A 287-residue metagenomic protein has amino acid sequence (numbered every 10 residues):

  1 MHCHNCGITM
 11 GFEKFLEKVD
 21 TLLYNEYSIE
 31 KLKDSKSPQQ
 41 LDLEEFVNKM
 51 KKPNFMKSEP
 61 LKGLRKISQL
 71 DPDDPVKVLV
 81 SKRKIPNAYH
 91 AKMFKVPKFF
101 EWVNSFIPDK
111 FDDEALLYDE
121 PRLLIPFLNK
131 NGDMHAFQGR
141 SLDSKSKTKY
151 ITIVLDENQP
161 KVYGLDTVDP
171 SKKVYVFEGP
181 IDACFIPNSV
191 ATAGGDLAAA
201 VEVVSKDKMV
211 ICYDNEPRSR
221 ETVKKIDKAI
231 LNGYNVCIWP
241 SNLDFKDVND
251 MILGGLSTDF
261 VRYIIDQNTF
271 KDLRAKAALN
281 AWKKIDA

Functional and structural regions predicted by a protein language model:
M1-K18, F100, D112-D119, P240: N-terminal single-stranded DNA-binding subdomain of primase/primase-helicase replication proteins
H2-G7, K130, K147, S171-V174 (+1 more regions): TOPRIM fold recognition
G11-E13, Y89, Q138-R140: Short amphipathic beta-strand/extended segments with alternating polar/hydrophobic composition
F12, P75-V76, K225-I226: Generic structural signal for hydrophobic residues
F15, V19, I226-A229: Short amphipathic C-terminal alpha-helix that caps PH/PH-like domains
V19-L123, N131, N232, Q267-A287: TOPRIM metal-binding catalytic domain and adjacent DNA-binding surface shared by DnaG-type primases
E101-K208, E221-V223: Phosphate-handling DNA/RNA-contact segment within nucleic-acid enzymes
